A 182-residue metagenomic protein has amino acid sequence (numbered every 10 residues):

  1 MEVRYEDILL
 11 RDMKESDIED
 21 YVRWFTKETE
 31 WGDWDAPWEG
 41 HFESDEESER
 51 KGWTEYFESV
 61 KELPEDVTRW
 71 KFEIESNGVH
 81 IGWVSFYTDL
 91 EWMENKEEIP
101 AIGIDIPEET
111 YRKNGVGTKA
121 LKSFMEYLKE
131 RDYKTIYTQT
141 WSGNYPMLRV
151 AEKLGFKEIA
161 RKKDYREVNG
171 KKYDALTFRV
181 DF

Functional and structural regions predicted by a protein language model:
M1-E109, K171-F182: GNAT-family acyltransferases
G40, G143, R166: Positions that flank functional sites
E91, G143-Y145, K163: Residue-level marker for beta-strand->alpha-helix junctions and adjacent short loops that shape enzyme
P107, T138-L148: Conserved beta-strand-loop-alpha-helix junction that forms the acyl-donor binding cleft
T110-Y111, R166: PDZ/PDZ-like domain micro-motif
K113-E130, Y145-K153: Conserved acetyl-CoA-binding loop-helix of GNAT-fold acetyltransferases
Y137-T140, K157-D174: Conserved catalytic-core motifs of GNAT/GCN5-like acyltransferases
